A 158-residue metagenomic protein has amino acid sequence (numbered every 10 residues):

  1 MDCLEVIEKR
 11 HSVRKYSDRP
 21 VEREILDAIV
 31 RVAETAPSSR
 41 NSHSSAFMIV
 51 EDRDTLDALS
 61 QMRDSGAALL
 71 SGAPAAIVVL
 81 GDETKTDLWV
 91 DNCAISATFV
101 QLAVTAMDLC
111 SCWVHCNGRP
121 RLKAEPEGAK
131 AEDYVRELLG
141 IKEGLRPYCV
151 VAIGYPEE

Functional and structural regions predicted by a protein language model:
M1-E158: Acidic, surface-exposed loops and disordered segments
